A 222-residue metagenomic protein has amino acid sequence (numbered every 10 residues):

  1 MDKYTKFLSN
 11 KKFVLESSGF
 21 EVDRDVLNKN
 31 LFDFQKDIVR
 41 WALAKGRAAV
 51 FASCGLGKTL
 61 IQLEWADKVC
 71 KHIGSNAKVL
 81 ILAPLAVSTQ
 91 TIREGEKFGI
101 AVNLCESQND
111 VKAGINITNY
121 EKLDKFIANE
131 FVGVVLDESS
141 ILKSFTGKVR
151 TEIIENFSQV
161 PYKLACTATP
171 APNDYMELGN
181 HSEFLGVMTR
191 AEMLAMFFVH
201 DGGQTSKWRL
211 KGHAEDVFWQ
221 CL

Functional and structural regions predicted by a protein language model:
L8-F51: Conserved pre-motif I regulatory segment
K45-W65: Walker A/P-loop
A49-S53, L80, L164: Short hydrophobic/aromatic beta-strand immediately N-terminal to the Walker A/P-loop
T59-E64, S75-F98, P172-L178: Conserved Walker A/P-loop ATP-binding site and its immediately adjacent core in helicase/helicase-like ATPase domains
K78, K97, G133, I141 (+1 more regions): Conserved P-loop NTPase motor "coupling/switch" region that bridges the ATPase
A86-N109, L185-T189: Conserved helix-turn-beta segment of the N-terminal RecA-like "Helicase ATP-binding" lobe in SF1/SF2 helicases
G99-K125: Inter-Walker segment of RecA-like/P-loop motor cores
